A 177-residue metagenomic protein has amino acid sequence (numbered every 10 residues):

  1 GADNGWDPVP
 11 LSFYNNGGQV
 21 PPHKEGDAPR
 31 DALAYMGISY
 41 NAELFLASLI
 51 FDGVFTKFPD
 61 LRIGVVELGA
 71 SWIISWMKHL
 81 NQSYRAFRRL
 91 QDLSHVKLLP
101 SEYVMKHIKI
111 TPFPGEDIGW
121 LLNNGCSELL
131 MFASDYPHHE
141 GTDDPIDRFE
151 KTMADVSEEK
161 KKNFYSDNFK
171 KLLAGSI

Functional and structural regions predicted by a protein language model:
G1-E102, D117-E128: Histidine/acidic residue-rich metal-binding segments in metalloenzymes
I38-A42, M105, V156, K160: Short, surface-exposed alpha-helical recognition segments that flank or form part of ligand/macromolecule-binding
D52-G53, L61, S71-W72, L90-L93 (+3 more regions): Mid-to-C-terminal alpha-helical segments outside catalytic/metal-binding sites
S83-A86, V104, I108, S176-I177: Short, charged low-complexity intrinsically disordered segments located at boundaries of structured domains
L98-P112: Alpha-helix-centered segments that form part of catalytic cores
